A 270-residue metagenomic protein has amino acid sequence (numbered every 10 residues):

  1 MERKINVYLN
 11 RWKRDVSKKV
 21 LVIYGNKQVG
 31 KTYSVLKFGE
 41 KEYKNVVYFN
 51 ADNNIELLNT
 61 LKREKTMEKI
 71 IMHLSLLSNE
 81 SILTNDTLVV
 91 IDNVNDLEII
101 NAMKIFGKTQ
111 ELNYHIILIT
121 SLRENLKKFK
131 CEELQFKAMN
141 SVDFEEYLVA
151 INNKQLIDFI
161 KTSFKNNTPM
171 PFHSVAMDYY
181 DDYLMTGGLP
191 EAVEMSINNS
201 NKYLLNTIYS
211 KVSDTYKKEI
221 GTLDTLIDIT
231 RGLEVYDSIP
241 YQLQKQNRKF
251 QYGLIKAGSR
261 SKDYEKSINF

Functional and structural regions predicted by a protein language model:
E2-V16: Pre-Walker A adenine-sensing motif
K31: Conserved lysine of the Walker
S34, F38: Hydrophobic positions on the alpha1 helix immediately C-terminal to the Walker A/P-loop
N53-T84: Short glycine-rich substrate-engagement loop in P-loop NTPases that contacts/grips substrate
E80-I99: Conserved P-loop NTPase "ATPase switch" module shared by AAA+ and STAND
V90-D92, N113-L122, A138: Structural recognition of the conserved hydrophobic beta-strand(s) that form the central parallel beta-sheet of P-loop
I105-F106, R123-F136, V149-N153: Short regulatory helix/loop adjacent to the ATP-binding pocket of P-loop NTPases
V149-F270: Interdomain hinge/linker elements that couple catalytic modules in large macromolecular machines
